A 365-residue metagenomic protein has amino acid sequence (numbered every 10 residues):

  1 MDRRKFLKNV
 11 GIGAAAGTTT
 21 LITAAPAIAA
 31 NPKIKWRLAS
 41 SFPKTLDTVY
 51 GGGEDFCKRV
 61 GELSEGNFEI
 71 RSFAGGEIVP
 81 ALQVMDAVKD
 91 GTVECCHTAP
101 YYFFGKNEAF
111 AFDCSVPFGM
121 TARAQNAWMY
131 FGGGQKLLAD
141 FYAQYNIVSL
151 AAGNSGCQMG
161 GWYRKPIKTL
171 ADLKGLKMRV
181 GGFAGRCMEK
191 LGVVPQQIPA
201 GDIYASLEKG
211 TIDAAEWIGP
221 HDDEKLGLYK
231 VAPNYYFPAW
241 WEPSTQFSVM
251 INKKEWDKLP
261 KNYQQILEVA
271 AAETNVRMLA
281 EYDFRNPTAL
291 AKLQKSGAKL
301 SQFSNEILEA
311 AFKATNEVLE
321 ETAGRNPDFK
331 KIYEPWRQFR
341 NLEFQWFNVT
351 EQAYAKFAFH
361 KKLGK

Functional and structural regions predicted by a protein language model:
D2-I22, P26-Q125, G133-K365: N-terminal secretory/targeting leader peptides
